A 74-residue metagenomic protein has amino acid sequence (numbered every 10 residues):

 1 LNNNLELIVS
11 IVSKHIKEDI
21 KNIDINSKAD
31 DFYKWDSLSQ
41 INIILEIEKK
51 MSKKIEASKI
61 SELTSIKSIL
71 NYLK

Functional and structural regions predicted by a protein language model:
L1-I44, K49-K74: Phosphopantetheine-dependent thiolation modules in NRPS/PKS and related acyl-activating systems
